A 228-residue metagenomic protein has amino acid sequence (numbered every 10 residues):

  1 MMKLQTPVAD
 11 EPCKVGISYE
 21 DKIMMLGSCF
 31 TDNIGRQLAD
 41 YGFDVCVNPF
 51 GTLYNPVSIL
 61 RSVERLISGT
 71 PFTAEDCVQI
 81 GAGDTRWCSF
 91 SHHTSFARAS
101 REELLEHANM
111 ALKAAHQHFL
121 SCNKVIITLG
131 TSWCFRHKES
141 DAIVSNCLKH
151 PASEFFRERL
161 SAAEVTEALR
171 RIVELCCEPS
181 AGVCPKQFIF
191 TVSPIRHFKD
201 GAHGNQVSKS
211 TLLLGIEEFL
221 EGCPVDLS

Functional and structural regions predicted by a protein language model:
M1-S228: Extracellular glycan-modifying ectodomains
